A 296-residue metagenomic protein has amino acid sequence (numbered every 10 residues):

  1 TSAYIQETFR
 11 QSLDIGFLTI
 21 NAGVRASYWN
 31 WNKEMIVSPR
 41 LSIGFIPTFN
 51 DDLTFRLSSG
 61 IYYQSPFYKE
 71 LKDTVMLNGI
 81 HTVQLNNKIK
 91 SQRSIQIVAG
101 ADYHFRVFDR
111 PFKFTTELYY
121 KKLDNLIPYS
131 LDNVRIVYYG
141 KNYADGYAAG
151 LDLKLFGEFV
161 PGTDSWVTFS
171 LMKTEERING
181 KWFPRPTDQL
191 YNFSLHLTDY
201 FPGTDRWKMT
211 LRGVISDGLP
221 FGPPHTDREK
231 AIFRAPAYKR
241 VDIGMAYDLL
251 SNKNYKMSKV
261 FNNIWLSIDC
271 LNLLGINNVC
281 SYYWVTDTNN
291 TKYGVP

Functional and structural regions predicted by a protein language model:
T1, M35-V37, R93-I97, Y120 (+5 more regions): Residues that define the transmembrane beta-barrel architecture of outer-membrane proteins
T1-N30, I36-R40, G44, L155-K173: Surface-exposed extracellular loop regions of Gram-negative outer-membrane beta-barrel proteins
A3-F9, L41-F45, A99-Y103, L151-G157 (+5 more regions): Residues on the lipid-exposed face of transmembrane beta-strands in outer-membrane beta-barrel proteins
Q11-D14, Y119-K122, K141-G222: Gram-negative outer-membrane beta-barrel transporters
Q11-L18, T48-L53, R106-F112, P161-G162 (+2 more regions): Short loop/turn motifs that connect adjacent beta-strands in outer-membrane beta-barrel proteins
A22-A26, I43, L57-I61, A101 (+4 more regions): Transmembrane beta-barrel strands of outer-membrane/channel proteins
T48, K88-N142, Y147, L266-L271 (+1 more regions): Membrane-embedded beta-barrel scaffold of Gram-negative outer-membrane proteins
V214-P224, Y247-P296: C-terminal beta-signal and adjacent terminal beta-strands/loops of Gram-negative outer-membrane beta-barrel proteins
